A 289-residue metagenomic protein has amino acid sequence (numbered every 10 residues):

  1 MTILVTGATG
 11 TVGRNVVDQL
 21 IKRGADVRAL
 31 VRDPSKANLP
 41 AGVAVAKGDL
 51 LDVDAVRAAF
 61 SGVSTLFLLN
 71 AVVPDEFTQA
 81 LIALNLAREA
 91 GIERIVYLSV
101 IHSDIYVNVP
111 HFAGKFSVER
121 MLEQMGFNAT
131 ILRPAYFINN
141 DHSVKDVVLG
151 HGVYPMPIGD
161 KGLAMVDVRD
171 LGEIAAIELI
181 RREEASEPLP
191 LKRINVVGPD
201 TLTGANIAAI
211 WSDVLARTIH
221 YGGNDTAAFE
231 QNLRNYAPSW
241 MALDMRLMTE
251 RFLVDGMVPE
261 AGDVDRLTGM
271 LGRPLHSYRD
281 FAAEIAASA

Functional and structural regions predicted by a protein language model:
T2-P40, L51-D54, S61-V63, V72-D75 (+7 more regions): Oxidoreductase cofactor-interface core, primarily capturing Rossmann-like NAD(P)-dependent enzymes
A44-K47: Conserved SAM-binding strand-loop segment of SAM-dependent methyltransferases
R57-F60, A282: A generic alpha-helix structural signal
L189, A227-A289: A hydrophobic C-terminal alpha-helical subdomain
